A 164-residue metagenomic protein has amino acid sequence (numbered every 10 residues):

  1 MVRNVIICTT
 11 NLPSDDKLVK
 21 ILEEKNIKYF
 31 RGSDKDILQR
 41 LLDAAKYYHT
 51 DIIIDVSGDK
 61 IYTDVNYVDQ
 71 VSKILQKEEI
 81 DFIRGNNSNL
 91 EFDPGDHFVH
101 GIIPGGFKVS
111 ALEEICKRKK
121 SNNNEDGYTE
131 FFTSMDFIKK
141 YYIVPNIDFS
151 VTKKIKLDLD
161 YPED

Functional and structural regions predicted by a protein language model:
M1, K25-N26, D136: Short, structured coil segments at secondary-structure junctions
M1-S14: N-terminal glycine-rich phosphate-binding loop and ensuing alpha1 helix
N4, K28, K139-Y141: Conserved beta-strand segments of alpha/beta enzyme cores
L12-Q76: Short phosphate-binding loop-to-helix
T63-I155: Conserved core of the sugar-phosphate nucleotidyltransferase
K156-E163: An accessory alpha-helical subdomain
